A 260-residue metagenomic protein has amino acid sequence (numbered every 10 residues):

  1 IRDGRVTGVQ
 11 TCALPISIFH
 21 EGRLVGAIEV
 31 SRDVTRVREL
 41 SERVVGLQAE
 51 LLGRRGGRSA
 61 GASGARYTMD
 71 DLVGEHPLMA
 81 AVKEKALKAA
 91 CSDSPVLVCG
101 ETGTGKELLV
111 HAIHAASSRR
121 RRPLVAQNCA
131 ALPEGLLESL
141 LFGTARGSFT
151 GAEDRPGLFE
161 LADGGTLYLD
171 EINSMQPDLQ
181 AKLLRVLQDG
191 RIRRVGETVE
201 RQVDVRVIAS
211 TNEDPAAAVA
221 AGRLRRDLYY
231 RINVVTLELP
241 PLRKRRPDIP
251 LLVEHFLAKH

Functional and structural regions predicted by a protein language model:
I1-G8, C12, R201: Single conserved hydrophobic/aromatic residue that forms the stacking wall/gate of nucleotide- or nucleobase-binding
I18-H20, L242: Sensor-regulatory modules in signal-transduction proteins
R23-G26: Short beta-strand edge/capping elements of PAS-family sensory modules
I28-S31: Sensory-domain boundary capping and coupling elements
V34-P77, A258: Conserved ASCE P-loop NTPase core motifs with emphasis on AAA+ ATPases
A62-Q202, R206-D214, A218-V219, L242 (+1 more regions): AAA+ ATPase active-site-proximal loops
I249-V253, L257: Conserved Sensor-2/SRH helix of P-loop NTPases
